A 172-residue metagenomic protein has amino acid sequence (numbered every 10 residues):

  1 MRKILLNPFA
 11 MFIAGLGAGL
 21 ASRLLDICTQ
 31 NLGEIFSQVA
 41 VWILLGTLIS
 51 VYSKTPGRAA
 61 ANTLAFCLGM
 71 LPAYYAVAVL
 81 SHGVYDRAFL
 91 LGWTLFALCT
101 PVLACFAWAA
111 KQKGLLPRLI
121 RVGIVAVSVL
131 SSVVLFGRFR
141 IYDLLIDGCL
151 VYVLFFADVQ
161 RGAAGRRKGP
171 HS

Functional and structural regions predicted by a protein language model:
M1-T63: N-terminal topogenic module of multi-pass integral membrane proteins
R2-L5, A157-H171: Membrane-interface capping segments at transmembrane-helix boundaries
I4, P8, W93-L116: Short helix-perturbing small/polar motifs within transmembrane alpha-helices
G15-R23, C67-V77, I124-L135: Aromatic-anchored segments of alpha-helical transmembrane domains
W42-V51, F96-W108, G148-A157: Hydrophobic cores of alpha-helical transmembrane segments in multi-pass inner/ER membrane proteins, independent
A60-P72, R118-V129, G169-S172: Central hydrophobic cores of alpha-helical transmembrane segments in multi-pass integral membrane proteins
F89, W93, G137-V151: Loop-to-transmembrane alpha-helix initiation sites
K111-P117, L130-L144, F156-G162: Membrane-helix boundary connector in multi-pass membrane proteins
